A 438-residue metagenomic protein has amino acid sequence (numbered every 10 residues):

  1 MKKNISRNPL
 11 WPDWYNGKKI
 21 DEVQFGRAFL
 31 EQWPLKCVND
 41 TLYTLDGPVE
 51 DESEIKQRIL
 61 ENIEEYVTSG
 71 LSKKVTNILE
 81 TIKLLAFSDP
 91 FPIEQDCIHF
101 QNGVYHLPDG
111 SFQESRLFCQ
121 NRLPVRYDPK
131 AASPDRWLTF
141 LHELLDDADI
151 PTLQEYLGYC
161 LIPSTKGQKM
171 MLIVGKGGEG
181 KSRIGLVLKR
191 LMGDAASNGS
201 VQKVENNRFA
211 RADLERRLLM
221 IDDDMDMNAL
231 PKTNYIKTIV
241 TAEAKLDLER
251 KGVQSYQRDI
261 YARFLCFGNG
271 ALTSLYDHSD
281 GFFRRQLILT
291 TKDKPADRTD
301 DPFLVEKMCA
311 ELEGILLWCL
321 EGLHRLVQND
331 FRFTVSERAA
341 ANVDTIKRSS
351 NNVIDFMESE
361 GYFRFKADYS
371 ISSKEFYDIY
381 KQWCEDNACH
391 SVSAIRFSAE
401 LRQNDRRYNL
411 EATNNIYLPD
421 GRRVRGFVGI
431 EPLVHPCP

Functional and structural regions predicted by a protein language model:
M1-K2, V38-E65: Modules that initiate DNA replication and primer synthesis
M1-V38, E64-P438: Feature primarily recognizes SF3-like P-loop helicase cores of small DNA viruses
